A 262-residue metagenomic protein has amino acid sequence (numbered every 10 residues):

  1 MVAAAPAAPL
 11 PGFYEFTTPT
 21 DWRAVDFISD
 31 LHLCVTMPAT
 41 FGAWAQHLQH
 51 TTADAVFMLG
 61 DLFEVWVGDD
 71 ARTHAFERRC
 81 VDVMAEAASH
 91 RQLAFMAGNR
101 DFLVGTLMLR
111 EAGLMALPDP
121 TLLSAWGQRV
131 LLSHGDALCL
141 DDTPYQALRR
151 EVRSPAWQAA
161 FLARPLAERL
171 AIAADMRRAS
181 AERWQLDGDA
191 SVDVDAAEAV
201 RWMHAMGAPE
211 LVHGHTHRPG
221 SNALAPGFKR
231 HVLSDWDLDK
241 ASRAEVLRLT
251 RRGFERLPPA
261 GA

Functional and structural regions predicted by a protein language model:
V2, G12-F13, D21-A24, L33-A125: Core catalytic region of metal-dependent phosphoesterases/phosphodiesterases, especially metallo-beta-lactamase-like
D26, F57, A94-M96, L131 (+2 more regions): Hydrophobic/aromatic beta-strand patches that form the interior of the parallel beta-sheet core in alpha/beta enzyme
D30, G60-D61, G98, H134 (+2 more regions): Active-site glycine-centered loops adjacent to acidic/histidine catalytic or metal-binding residues that shape
L31-C34, L138: Short histidine/acidic/glycine/proline-rich micro-motifs that form metal- and phosphate-coordinating active-site loops
E111-P120, R129-L131, D136, D141-L148 (+1 more regions): Conserved beta-sheet core of the metallophosphoesterase superfamily
L117, L123-G127, P165-I172, E255: Hydrophobic/basic alpha-helical segments enriched in Actinobacteria
S133-D195: Active-site-proximal loop/helix segment associated with metal-binding centers of metalloenzymes
